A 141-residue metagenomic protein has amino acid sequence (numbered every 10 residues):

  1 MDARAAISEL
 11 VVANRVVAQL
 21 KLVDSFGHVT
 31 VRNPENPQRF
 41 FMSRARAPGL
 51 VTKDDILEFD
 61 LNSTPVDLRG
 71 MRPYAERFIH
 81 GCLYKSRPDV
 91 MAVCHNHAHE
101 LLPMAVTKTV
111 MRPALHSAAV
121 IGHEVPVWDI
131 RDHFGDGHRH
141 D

Functional and structural regions predicted by a protein language model:
M1-D141: Glycine-rich flexible loops
